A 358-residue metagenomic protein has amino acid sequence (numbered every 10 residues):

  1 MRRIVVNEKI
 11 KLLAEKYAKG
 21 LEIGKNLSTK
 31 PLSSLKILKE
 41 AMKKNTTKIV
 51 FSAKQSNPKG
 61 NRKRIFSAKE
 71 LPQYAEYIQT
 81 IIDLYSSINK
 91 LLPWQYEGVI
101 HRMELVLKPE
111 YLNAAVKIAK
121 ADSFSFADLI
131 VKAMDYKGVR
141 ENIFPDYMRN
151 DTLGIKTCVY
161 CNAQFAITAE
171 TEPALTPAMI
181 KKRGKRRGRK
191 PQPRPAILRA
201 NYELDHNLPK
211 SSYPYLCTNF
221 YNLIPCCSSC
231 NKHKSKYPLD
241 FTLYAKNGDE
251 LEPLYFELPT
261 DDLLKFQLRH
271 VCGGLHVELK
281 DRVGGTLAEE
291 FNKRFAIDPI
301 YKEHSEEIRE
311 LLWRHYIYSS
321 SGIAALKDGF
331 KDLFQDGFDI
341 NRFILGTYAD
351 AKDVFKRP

Functional and structural regions predicted by a protein language model:
R2-K69, V271-P358: C-terminal, charged low-complexity interaction regions
Y17, H206, N231: Histidine-centered active-site/metal-ligand motif
T29-F124: A structured, charge-rich N-terminal accessory region that forms the first stable segment of a protein and links
K90-A163, I167-A169, S212-C217: Short, charged surface segments at domain edges that flank catalytic/cofactor-binding sites
V159, I224, S228: Cys/His/Pro-rich metal-binding microdomains
N162-N222, K236-L239, K246-E250: Histidine-centered nuclease catalytic patch
A163, S228-K232: Short Cys/His-rich local motifs and their 1-3 flanking residues in nucleic-acid-associated proteins and small
H233-E290: Domain-level detector of nuclease and nuclease-like folds in predominantly extracellular/periplasmic contexts
